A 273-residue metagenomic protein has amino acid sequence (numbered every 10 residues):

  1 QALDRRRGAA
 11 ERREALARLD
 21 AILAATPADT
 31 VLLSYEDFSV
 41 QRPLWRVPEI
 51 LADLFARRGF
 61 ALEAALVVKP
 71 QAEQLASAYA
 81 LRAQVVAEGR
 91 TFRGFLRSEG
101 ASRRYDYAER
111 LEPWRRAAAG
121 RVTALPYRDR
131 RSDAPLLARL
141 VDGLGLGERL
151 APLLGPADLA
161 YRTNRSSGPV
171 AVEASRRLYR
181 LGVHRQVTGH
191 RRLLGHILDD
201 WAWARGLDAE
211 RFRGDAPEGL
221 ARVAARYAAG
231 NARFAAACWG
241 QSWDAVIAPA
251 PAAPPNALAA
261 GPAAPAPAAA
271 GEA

Functional and structural regions predicted by a protein language model:
Q1-A273: Anion-recognition interface
